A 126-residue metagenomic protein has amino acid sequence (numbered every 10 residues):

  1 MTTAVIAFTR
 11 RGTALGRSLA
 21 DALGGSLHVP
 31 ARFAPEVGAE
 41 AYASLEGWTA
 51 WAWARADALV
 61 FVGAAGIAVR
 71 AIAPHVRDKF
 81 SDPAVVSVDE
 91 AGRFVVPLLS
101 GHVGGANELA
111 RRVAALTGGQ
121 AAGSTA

Functional and structural regions predicted by a protein language model:
M1-F33: N-terminal basic/disordered segments at the start of proteins
G12-T13, A34-E36, A91-V96: Short gly/pro/ser/thr-enriched loop/turn and capping motifs at secondary-structure boundaries
R17, R70, P74, R111: Active-site phosphate/pyrophosphate- and oxyanion-stabilizing loops and adjacent acidic/basic residues in soluble
A22, A52-R55, H75-K79, R112-Q120: Change "in soluble alpha/beta enzymes" to "in soluble alpha/beta proteins
L27-W51: N-terminal beta-loop-helix "entrance" segment that forms/cooperates in small-molecule cofactor or anionic ligand
A41, W48-G105: Glycine/small-residue-rich interface belts in oligomeric ring/scaffold proteins and their assembly partners
R93-A126: Short, glycine-/small-residue-rich phosphate/pyrophosphate-handling segment
